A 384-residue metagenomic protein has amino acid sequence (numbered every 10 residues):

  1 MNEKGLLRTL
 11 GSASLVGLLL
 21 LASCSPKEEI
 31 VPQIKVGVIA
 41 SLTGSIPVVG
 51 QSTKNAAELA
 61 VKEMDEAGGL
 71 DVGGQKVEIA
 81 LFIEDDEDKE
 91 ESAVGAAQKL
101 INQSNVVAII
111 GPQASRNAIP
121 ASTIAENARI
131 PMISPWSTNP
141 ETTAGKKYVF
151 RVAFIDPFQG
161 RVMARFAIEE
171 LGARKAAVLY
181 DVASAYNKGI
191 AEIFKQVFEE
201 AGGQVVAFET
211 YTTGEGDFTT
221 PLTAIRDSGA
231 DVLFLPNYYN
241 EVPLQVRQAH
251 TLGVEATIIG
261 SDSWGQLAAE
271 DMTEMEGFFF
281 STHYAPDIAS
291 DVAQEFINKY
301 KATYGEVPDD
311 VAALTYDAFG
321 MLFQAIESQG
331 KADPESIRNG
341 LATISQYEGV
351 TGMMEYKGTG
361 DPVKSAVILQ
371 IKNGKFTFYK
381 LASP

Functional and structural regions predicted by a protein language model:
L20-S23: C-terminal motif of bacterial Sec signal peptides marking the signal peptidase cleavage site
P26-V31, V48-S52, L70-T143, V152 (+3 more regions): Beta-alpha junction/loop-to-helix N-cap segments that form part of ligand/metal-binding clefts
G37-E58, E84-E90, Q113-R116, L179-K188 (+2 more regions): Extracytoplasmic "Venus flytrap"
L42, V149-T213, V232: An alpha-beta-alpha
A93, V152-K175, K188-I190, G216-T219 (+4 more regions): Hydrophobic alpha-helical segments within soluble ligand-binding/sensing domains
A125, I190-H283: Extracellular/periplasmic bilobed ligand-binding domains
V246-Y316, E327, Q370-S383: Extracellular/periplasmic periplasmic-binding protein-like sensory domains
A302-A312, F323-F378: Segments of small-molecule ligand-sensing domains
